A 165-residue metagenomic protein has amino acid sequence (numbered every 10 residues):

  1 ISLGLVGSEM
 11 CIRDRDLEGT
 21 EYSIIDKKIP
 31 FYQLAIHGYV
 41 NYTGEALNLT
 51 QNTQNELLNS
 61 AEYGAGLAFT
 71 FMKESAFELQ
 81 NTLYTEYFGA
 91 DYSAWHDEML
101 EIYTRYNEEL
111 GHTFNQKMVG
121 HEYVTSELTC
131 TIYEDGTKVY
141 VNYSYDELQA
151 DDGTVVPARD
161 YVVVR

Functional and structural regions predicted by a protein language model:
S2, V6-E9, R13-R165: Active-site-proximal substrate-binding groove within the catalytic cores of carbohydrate-active enzymes
